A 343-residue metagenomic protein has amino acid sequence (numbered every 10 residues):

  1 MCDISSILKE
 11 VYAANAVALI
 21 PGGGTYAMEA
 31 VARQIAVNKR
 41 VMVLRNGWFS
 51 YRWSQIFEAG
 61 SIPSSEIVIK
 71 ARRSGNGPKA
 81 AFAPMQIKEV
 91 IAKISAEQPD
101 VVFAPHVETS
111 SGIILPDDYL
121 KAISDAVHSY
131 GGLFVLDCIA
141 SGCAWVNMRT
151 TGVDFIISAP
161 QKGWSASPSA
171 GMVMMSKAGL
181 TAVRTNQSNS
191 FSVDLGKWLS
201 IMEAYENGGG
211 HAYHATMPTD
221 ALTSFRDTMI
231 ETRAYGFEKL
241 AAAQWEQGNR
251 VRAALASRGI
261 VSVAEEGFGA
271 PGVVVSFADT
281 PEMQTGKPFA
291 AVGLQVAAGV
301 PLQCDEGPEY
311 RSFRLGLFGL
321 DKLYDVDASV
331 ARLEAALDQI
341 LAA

Functional and structural regions predicted by a protein language model:
M1-A30, I56: Conserved N-terminal alpha-helix of the aminotransferase class I/II PLP-enzyme fold
A36-P99: PLP-dependent aminotransferase-like
R40-V43, M217-K287: Internal helical hairpin/lid segments
G77-C138, G142, F155: Active-site phosphate-binding strand-loop segment of PLP-dependent enzymes
R149-Q161: Conserved active-site segment immediately N-terminal to the catalytic lysine that forms the internal aldimine
Q161-A253, D321: Active-site C-terminal subdomain of aminotransferase-like
A256, I260-A328: Conserved C-terminal alpha-helix-loop-beta "cap" of PLP-dependent enzymes that closes/shapes the active-site mouth
